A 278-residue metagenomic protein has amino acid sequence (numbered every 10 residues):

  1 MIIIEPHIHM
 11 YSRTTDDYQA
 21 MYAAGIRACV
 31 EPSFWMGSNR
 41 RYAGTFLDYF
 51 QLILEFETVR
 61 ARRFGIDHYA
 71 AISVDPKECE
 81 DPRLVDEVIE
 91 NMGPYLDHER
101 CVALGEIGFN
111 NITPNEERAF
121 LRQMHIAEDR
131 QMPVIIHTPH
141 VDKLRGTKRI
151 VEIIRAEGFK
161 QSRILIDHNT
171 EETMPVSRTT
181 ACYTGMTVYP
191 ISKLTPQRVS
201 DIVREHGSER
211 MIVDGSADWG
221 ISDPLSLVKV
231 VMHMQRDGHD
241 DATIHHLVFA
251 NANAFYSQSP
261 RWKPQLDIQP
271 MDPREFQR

Functional and structural regions predicted by a protein language model:
M1-Q131, I136, H140-V141, K148-R149 (+2 more regions): Mid-domain alpha/beta scaffold segments of enzyme catalytic cores
S33-G37, T187-K193, A217-D218: Short, acidic/turn-prone active-site loops that include or flank metal/cofactor- and phosphate-binding residues
N39-R41, K193-S200, I221-D223: Short, charged, surface-exposed secondary-structure boundary motifs
R62-F64, A156-K160, E205-G207, R236-A242: Short helix-capping segments at alpha-helix termini
L96, R100, V203-S208, L227-H239: Active-site/ligand-binding-proximal alpha/beta "capping" segment
F120-D201, E205, R210-I212: Catalytic pocket-lining loop regions of alpha/beta-barrel enzymes, especially the amidohydrolase/enolase/GH5 lineages
S208-P224, I244: Short acidic/histidine-rich active-site segments
V228-R278: Mid-to-C-terminal alpha-helical segments outside catalytic/metal-binding sites
